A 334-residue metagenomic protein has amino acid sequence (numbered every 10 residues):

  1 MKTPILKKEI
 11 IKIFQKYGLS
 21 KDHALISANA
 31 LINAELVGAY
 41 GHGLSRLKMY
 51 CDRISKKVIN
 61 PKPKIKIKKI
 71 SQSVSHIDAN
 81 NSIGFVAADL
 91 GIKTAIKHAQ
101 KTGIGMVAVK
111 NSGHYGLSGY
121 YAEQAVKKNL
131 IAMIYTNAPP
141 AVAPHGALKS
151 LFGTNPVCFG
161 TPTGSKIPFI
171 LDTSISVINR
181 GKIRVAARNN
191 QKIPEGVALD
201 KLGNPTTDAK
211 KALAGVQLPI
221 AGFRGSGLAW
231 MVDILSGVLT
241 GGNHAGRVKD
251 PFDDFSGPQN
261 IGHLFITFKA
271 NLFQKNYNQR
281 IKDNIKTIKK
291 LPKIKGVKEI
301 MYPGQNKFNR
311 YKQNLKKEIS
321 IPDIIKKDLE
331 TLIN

Functional and structural regions predicted by a protein language model:
M1-K2, S20-S45, I59-K69, F255-Q259: N-terminal glycine-rich anion-binding loops that anchor highly charged ligand groups
M1-Y17, L264-I266, N309-Q313: Generic N-terminal amphipathic, Lys/Arg-enriched alpha-helix
G43-A99: Active-site cofactor/substrate anionic-group-binding motifs, chiefly glycine- and Lys/Arg-rich phosphate-binding loops
S75-G164: A generic, well-ordered mixed alpha/beta core segment in the N-terminal half of proteins
V142-K210: Phosphate/diphosphate-binding glycine-rich loops and adjacent basic-rich segments that engage nucleotide
R180-G241, P258: Small-residue-enriched flexible segments
L239, H244-N334: Catalytic-core signal marking the mid-to-C-terminal active-site face
